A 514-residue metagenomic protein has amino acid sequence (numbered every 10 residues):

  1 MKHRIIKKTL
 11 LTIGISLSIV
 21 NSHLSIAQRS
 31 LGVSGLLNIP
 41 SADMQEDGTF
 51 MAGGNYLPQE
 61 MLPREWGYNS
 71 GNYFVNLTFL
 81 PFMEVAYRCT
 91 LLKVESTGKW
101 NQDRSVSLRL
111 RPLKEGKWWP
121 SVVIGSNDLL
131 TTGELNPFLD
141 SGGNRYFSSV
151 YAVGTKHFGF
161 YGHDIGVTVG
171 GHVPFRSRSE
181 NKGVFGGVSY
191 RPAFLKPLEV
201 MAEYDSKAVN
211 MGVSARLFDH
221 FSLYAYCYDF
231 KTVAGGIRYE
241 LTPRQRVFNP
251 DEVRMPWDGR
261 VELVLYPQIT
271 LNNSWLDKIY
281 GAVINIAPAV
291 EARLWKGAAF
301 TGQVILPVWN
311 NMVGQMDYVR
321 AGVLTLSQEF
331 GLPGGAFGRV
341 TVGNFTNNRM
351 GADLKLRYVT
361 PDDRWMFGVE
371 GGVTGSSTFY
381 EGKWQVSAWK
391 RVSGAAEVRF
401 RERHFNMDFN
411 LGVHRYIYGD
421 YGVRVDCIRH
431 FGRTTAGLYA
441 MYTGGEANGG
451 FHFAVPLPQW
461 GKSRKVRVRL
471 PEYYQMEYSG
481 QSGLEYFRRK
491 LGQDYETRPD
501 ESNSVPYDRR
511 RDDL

Functional and structural regions predicted by a protein language model:
I26-G142, Y146-V150, F158-G159, P192-L198 (+8 more regions): Transmembrane beta-barrel domains of Gram-negative outer membranes and organellar outer membranes
R29-L31, H220-S222, Y228-L265, T378 (+3 more regions): Flexible, glycine-rich linker and terminal segments associated with outer-membrane beta-barrel/transport systems
G48-F50, G71-Y73, R104-L108, S148-A152 (+12 more regions): Hydrophobic, lipid-facing positions within transmembrane beta-strands of outer-membrane proteins
T49-M51, P81-Y87, E115-V122, L130-G133 (+12 more regions): Repeated loop/turn-to-beta-strand initiation elements of outer-membrane beta-barrel proteins
G54-Y56, Y87-C89, V122-D128, V167-V173 (+11 more regions): Transmembrane beta-barrel strands of outer-membrane/channel proteins
L57-P63, T90-S96, L113-E115, N127-F138 (+15 more regions): Sequence/structural signature of outer-membrane beta-barrel proteins
W66-Y68, K99-D103, G143-F147, S179-N181 (+13 more regions): Transmembrane beta-barrel outer-membrane domains
S141-A208, F300, G335, K355-D408: Detector for outer-membrane/organellar transmembrane beta-barrel domains, recognizing the amphipathic beta-strand
